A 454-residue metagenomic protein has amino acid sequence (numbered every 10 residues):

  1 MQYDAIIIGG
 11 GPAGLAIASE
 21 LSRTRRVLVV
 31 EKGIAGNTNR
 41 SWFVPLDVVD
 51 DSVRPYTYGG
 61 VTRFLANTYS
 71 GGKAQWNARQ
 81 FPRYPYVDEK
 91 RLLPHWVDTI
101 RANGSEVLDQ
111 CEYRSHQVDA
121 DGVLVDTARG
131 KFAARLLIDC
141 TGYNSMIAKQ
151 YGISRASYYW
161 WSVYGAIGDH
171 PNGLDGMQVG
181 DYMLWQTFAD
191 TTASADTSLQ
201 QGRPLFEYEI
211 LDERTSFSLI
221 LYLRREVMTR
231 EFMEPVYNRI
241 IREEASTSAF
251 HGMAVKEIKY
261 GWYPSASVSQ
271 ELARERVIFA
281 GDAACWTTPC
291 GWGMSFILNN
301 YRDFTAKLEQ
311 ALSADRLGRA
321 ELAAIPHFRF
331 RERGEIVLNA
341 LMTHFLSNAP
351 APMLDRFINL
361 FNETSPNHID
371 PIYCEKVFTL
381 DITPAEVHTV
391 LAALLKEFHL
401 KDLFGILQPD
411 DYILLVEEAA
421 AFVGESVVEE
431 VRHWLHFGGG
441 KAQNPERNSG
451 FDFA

Functional and structural regions predicted by a protein language model:
Q2-V29: N-terminal Rossmann-like FAD-binding beta1-loop-alpha1 element of flavoenzymes
A13, A35, N144: Conserved Rossmann-like nucleotide-cofactor binding loop
A16, E20-R23, E31-G71: N-terminal FAD cofactor-binding segment of flavoenzymes
D51-L65, A156-Y158, G318-A323, D370: A short alpha-helix-loop-beta-strand transition element characteristic of N-terminal alpha/beta dinucleotide-binding
A78-T99, M146, E226-F232: Short beta-strand to alpha-helix junction loop
A102-T247: Predominantly flavin-linked oxidoreductase catalytic cores and closely associated redox partners
Y113, R225-A306, Q310-S313, L317-A324: FAD/FMN-dependent oxidoreductases across multiple families
E309-A454: C-terminal helical "tail/cap" subdomain of flavin- and related membrane-associated enzymes
